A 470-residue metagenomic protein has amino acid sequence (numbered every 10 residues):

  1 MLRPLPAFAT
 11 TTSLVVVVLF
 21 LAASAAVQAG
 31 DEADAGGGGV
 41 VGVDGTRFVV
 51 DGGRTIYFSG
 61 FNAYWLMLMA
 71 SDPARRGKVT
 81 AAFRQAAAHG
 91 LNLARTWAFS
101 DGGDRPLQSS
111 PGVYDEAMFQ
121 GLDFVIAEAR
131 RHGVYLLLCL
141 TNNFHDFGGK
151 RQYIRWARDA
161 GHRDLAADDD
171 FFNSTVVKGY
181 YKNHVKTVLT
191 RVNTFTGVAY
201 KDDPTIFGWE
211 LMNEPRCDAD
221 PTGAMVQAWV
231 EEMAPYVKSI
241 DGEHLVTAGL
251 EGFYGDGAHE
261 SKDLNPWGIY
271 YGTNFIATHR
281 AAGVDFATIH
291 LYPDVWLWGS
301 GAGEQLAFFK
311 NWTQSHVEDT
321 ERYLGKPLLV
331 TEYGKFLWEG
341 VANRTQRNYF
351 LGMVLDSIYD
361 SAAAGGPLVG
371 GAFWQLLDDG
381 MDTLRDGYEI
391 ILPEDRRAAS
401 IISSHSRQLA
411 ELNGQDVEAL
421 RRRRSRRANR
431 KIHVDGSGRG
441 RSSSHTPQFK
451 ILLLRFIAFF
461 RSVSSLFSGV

Functional and structural regions predicted by a protein language model:
M1-V16: Classical eukaryotic N-terminal signal peptides for Sec-dependent ER targeting/secretion, especially the positively
R3, R426-R430, R439-R441, R455 (+1 more regions): Basic polycationic patches enriched in arginine
A9, F20, R439, A458-S464: Compositionally biased, low-complexity segments
V18-G36: N-terminal signal peptide
E32-P327, Y333-I358, A362-P393, R397-I401 (+1 more regions): Active-site mouth of glycoside hydrolases
E394-G436, F459: A recurrent domain-boundary module in secreted/ectodomain proteins
S437-Q448: C-terminal GPI-anchoring signal of eukaryotic secretory precursors
F449-V470: Long, low-complexity, intrinsically disordered segments
